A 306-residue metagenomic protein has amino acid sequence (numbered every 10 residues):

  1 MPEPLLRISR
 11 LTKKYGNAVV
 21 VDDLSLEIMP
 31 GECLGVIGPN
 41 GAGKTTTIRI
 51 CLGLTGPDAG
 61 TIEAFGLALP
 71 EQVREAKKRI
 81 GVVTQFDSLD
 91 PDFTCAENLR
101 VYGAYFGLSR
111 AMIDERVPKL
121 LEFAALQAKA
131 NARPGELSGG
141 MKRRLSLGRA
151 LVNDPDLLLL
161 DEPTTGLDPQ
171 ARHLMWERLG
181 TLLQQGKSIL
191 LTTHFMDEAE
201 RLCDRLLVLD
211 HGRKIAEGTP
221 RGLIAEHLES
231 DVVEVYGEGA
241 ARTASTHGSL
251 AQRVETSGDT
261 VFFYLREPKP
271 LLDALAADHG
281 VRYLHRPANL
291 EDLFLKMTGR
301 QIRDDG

Functional and structural regions predicted by a protein language model:
G60-E71, E75-A76: Conserved ABC transporter NBD signature motif
R100, A104, A111-K129: Conserved ABC ATPase "signature" region
R133-L137: Conserved ABC ATPase signature
D154: Conserved catalytic motifs of ABC-family nucleotide-binding domains
L158-D161: Catalytic Walker B motif of ABC-type/P-loop ATPase nucleotide-binding domains
W176-R266: ABC transporter nucleotide-binding domain
